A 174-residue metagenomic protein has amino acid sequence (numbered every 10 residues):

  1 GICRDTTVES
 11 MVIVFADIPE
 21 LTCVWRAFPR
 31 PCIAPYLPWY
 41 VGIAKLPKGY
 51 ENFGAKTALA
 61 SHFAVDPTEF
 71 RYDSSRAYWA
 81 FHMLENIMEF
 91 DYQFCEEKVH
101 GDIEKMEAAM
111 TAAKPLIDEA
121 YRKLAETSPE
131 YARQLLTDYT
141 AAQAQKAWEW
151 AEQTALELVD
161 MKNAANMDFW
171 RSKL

Functional and structural regions predicted by a protein language model:
G1-L174: C-terminus-biased signal that marks the final domain/tail of proteins
